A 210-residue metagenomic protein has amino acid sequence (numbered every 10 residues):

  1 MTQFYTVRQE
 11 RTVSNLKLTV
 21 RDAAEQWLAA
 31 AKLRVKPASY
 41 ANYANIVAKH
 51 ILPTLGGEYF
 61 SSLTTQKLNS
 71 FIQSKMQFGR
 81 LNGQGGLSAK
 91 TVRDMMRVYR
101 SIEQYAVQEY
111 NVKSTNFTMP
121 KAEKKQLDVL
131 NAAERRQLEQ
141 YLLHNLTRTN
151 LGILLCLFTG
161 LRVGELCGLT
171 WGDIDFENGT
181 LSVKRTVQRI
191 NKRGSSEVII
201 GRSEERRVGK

Functional and structural regions predicted by a protein language model:
M1-S70: N-terminal DNA-binding module of tyrosine recombinases/phage integrases
E25, S62-T65, Q73, Q77 (+4 more regions): Phosphate-coordinating loops and pocket residues in cytosolic domains that bind phosphorylated ligands
Y40-A48, L52, V92-M96, N150-L157: Short, well-structured alpha-helical segments
I46, H50, E58-Q73, Q77-T118 (+1 more regions): N-terminal DNA-binding recognition helix of tyrosine site-specific recombinases/integrases
G85-A89, R93, V112-L169, E177 (+1 more regions): Basic, Lys/Arg- and aromatic-enriched nucleic-acid-binding interface segment
D128, A132, L169-K210: Conserved tyrosine-mediated DNA breakage-rejoining catalytic core shared by Y-recombinases
